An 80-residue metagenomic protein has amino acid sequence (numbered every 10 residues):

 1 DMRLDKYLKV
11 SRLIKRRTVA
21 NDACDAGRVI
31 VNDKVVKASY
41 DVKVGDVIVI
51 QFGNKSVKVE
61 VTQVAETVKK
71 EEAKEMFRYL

Functional and structural regions predicted by a protein language model:
D1-M2, L80: Generic structural signal for short, solvent-exposed loop/turn connectors between secondary structure elements
M2-V44: A basic, amphipathic helix-loop patch mediating RNA/tRNA/ribosome contacts
N54-L80: C-terminal structural segments of small proteins and small subunits
